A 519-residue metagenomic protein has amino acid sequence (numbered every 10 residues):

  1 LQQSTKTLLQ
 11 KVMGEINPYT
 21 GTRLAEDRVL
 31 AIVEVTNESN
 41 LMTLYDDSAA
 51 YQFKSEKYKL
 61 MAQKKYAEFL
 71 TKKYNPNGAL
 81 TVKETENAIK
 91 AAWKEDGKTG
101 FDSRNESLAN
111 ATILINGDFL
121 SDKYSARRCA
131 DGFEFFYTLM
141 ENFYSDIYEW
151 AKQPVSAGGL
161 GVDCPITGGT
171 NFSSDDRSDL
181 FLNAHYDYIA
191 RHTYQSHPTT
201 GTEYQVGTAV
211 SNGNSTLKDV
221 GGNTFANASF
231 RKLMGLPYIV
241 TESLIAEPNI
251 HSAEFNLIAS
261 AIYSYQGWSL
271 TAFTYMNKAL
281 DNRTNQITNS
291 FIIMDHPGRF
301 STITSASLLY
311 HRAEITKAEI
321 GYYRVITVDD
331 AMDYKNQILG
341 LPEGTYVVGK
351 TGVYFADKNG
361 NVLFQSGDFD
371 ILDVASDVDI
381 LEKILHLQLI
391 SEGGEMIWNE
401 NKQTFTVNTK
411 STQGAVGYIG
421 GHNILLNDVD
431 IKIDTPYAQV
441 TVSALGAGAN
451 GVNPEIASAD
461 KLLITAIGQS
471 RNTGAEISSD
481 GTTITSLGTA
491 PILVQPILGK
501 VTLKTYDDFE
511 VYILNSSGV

Functional and structural regions predicted by a protein language model:
L1-T193, T224, F230-A246, T271 (+1 more regions): Active-site region of glycoside hydrolase catalytic domains
L41, F172-S178, H197, T216-L217 (+2 more regions): Acidic-and-aromatic substrate-binding clefts and catalytic sites of carbohydrate-active enzymes
D47-K54, L182-I189, Y204-G207, A253-A259 (+1 more regions): Short secondary-structure boundary/capping segments
T193, P248-I287, N450: Substrate-binding cleft of secreted/luminal carbohydrate-active enzymes
Q205-N223: Surface-exposed acidic, glycine/proline-enriched linker/cap segments that occur as 15-30-residue helix-coil
I287-S305: Acidic, Ser/Thr-rich peripheral helices and adjacent loops at domain boundaries
S307-I513: Long, low-hydrophobicity ectodomains and other hydrophilic envelope-associated domains
S516-V519: Proteolytic cleavage junctions
